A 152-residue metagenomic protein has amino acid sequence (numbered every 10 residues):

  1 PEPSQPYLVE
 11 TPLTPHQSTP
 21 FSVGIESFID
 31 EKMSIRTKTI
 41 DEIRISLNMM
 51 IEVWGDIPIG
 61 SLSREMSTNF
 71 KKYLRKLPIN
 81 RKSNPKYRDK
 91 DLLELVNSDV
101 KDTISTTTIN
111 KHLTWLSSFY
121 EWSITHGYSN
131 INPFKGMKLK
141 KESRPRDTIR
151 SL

Functional and structural regions predicted by a protein language model:
P1, S46-E52, I57-L62, K76-G136: N-terminal DNA-binding recognition helix of tyrosine site-specific recombinases/integrases
P1-S22, E26-S34, M66, Y87 (+1 more regions): N-terminal helical hairpins
L8-T14, T68-K72, K76, T125-L152: Flexible interdomain linker/hinge and immediately adjacent N-terminus of the catalytic tyrosine-recombinase domain
F28, F70, F119-Y120: Conserved hydrophobic/aromatic "anchor" residues that stabilize well-ordered secondary structure elements
R64, T68-K71, L113: Hydrophobic core segments within long, regular secondary-structure runs in both alpha- and beta-rich folds
